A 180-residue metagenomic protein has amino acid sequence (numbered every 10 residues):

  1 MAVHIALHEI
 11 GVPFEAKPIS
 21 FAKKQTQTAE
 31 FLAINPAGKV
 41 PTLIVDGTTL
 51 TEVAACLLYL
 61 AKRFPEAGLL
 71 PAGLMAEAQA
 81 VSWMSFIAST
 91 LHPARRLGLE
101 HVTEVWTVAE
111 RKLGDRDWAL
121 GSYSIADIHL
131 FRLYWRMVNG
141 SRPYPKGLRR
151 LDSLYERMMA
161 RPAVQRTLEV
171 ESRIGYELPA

Functional and structural regions predicted by a protein language model:
M1-E100, E104, E110, A119: GST-like domain detector, emphasizing the conserved glutathione-binding G-site in the N-terminal thioredoxin-like
K17, V53, G147, L168-E169: Residue-level detector of family-conserved "landmark" positions at structurally sensitive sites
F21-A22, D127, S172-R173: Conserved beta-strand edge residues that scaffold enzyme active sites
T48, L133, S172: Flexible loop residues that form catalytic and substrate-binding hotspots at small-molecule/glycan-binding clefts
L60, G147, Y176: Glycine-rich, phosphate-binding/catalytic loops in enzymes
W83, I87-T167: GST-like fold's C-terminal all-alpha helical module
T167-A180: Terminal-tail/helix-coil boundary detector
